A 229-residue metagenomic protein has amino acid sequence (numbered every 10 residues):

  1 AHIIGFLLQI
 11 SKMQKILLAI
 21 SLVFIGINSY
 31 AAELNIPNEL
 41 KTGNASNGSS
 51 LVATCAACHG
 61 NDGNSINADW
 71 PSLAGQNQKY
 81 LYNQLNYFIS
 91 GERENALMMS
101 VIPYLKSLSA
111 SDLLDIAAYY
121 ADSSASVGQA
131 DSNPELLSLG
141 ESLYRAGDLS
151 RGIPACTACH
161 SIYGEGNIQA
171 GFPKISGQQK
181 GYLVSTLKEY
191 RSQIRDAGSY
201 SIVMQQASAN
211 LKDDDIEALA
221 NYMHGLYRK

Functional and structural regions predicted by a protein language model:
A1-K12: Short, Lys/Arg-enriched N-terminal segments with co-localized hydrophobic residues within the first ~10-30 amino acids
Q14-I20: Sec-dependent signal peptide recognition, specifically the positively charged N-region followed immediately by
G26-N28: N-terminal signal peptide c-region/cleavage motif recognized by signal peptidases
A31-V52, D122-L149: Electrostatic cytochrome c docking/interface patches
N35-E92: The feature marks the first
S46-A56, Q78, Y82, R145-T157 (+2 more regions): Sequence context surrounding c-type heme c attachment/ligation sites in exported
G48, C55-N61, I116, I153-I162 (+2 more regions): The canonical Cys-X-X-Cys-His
I66-S72, F88-S132, Q169-K174, Q193-A218 (+1 more regions): Axial heme c-ligation environment in periplasmic c-type cytochrome domains
